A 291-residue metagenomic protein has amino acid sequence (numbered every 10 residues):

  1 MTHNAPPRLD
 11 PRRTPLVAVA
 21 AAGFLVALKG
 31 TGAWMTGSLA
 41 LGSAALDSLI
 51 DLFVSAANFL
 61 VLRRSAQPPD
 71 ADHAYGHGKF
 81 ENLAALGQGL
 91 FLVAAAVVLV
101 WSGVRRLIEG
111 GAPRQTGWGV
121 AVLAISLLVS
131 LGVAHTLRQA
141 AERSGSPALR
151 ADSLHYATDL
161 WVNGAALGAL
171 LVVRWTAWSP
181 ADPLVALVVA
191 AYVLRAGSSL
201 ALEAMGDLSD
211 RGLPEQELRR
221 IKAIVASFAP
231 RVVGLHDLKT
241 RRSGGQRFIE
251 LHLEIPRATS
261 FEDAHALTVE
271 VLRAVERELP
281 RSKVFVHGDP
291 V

Functional and structural regions predicted by a protein language model:
M1-Q216: Alpha-helical transmembrane cores and adjacent cytosolic helix/loop segments of polytopic membrane transporters
M1-V17, D72-F80, Y192, A196-V291: Peripheral (non-transmembrane) domains and long loops of multi-pass membrane proteins
